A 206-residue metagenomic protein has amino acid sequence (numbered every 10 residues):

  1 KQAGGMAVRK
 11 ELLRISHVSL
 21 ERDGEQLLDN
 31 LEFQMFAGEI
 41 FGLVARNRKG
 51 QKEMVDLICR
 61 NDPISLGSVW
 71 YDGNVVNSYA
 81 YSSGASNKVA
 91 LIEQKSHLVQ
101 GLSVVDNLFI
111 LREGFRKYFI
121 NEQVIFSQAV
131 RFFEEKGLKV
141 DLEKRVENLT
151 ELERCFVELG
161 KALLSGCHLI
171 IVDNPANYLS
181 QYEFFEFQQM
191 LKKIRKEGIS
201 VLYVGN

Functional and structural regions predicted by a protein language model:
L13, L28-N30: Conserved structural motif at the start of ABC-family nucleotide-binding domains
R22, M35-A37: Conserved hydrophobic segment flanking the Walker A/P-loop of ABC-type ATPase nucleotide-binding domains
V44-N47: The feature captures the beta-strand-to-loop junction immediately N-terminal to the Walker
K49, D62, K95-I110, R116 (+1 more regions): Conserved catalytic motifs of ABC-family nucleotide-binding domains
C59: Helix-to-loop junction immediately C-terminal to a conserved catalytic motif
G67-V76, S83-N87: Conserved ABC transporter NBD signature motif
L159: Hydrophobic anchor residue at the start of the ABC signature
